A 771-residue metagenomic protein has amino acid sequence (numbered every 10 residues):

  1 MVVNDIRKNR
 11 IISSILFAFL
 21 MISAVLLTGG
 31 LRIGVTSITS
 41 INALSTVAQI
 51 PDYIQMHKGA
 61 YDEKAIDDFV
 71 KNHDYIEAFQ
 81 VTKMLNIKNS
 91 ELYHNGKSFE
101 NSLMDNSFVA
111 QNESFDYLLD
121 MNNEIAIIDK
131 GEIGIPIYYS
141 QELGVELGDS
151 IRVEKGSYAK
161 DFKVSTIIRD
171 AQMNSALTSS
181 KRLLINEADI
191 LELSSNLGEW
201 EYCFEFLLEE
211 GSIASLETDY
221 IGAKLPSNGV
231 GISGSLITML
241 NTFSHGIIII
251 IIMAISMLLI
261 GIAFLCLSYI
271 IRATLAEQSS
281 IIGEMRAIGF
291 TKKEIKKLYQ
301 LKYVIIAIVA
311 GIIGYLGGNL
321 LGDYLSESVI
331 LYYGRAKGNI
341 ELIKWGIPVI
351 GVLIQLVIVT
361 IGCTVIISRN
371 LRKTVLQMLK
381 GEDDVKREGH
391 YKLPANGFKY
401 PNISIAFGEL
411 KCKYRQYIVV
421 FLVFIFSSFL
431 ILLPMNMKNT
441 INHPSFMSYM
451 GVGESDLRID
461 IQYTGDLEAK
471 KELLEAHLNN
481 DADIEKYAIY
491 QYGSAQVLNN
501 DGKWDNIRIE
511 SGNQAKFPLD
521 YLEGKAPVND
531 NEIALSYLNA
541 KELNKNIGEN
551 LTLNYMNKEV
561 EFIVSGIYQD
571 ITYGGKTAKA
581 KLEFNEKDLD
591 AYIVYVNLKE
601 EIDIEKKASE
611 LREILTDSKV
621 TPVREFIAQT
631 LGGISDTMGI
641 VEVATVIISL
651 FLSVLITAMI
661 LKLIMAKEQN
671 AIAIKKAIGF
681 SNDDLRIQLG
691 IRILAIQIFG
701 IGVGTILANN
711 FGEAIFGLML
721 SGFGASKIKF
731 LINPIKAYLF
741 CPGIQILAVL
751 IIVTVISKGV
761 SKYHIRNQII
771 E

Functional and structural regions predicted by a protein language model:
M1, G389-S404: Short, membrane-interfacial amphipathic segments enriched in basic
M1-F264, A273, P444-R458, E549 (+3 more regions): Membrane transport/envelope proteins' first extracytoplasmic loop
K8-S37, F243-G283, L301-G318, V349-V357 (+5 more regions): Hydrophobic alpha-helical transmembrane segments of multi-pass inner-membrane transport and secretion
Q55, P401-D530, A534-L538, E549 (+2 more regions): Juxtamembrane segments of multi-pass membrane proteins
E146, T291-K292, T374, N546 (+2 more regions): Short coil/turn motifs that cap or connect alpha-helices
I312-I350, I698-N767: Short helix-loop junctions at transmembrane helix boundaries
R372-G389, G759-E771: Short cytosolic juxtamembrane segments of multi-pass membrane proteins
